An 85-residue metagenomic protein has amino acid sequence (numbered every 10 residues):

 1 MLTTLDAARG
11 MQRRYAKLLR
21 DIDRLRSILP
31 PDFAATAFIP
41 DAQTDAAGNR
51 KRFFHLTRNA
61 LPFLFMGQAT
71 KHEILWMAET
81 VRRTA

Functional and structural regions predicted by a protein language model:
M1-A85: An anion-engaging/catalytic patch
